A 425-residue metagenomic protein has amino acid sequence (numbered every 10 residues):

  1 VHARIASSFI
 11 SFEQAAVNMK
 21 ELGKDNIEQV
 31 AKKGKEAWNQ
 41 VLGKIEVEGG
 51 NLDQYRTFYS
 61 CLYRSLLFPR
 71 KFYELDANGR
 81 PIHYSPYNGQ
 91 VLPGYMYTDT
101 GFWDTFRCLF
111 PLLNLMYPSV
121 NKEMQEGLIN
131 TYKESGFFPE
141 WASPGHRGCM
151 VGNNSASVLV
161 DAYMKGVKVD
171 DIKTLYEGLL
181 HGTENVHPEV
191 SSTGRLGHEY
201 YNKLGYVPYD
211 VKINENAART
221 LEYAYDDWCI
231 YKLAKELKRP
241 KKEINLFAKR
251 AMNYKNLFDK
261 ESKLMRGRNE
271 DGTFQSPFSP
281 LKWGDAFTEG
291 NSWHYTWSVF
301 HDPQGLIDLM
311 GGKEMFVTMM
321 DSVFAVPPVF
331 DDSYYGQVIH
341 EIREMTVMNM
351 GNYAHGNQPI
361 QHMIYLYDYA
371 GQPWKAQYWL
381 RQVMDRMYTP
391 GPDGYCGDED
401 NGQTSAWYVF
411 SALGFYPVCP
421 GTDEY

Functional and structural regions predicted by a protein language model:
V1-M96, F137-E140, V169, K173-E184: Acidic/polar, glycine-enriched structural segments that form the non-catalytic walls/loops of the carbohydrate-binding
A37, V41, M124, D226-C229 (+1 more regions): Amphipathic, well-ordered alpha-helical segments in soluble domains
C61, L128-S135, E140-S143, A234: Primarily short, surface-exposed interaction patches in extracytoplasmic proteins
L92-F110, L115-S119, A156, G166-Y425: Active-site core of glycosidic bond-cleaving carbohydrate-active enzymes
P118-G136, P417-T422: Glycine-rich phosphate/pyrophosphate-binding loops and their adjacent beta-strand/loop elements at enzyme active sites
N121-E126, T131, H146-V151, A162 (+1 more regions): Mobile, glycine-rich extracellular loop/lid and propeptide segments that shape or gate substrate/ligand access
G136-P139, N153, G356-P359: Generic helix N-cap/helix-start motif at coil->alpha-helix transitions
L159: Active-site and NAD+-binding cores of ADP-ribose-processing enzymes
